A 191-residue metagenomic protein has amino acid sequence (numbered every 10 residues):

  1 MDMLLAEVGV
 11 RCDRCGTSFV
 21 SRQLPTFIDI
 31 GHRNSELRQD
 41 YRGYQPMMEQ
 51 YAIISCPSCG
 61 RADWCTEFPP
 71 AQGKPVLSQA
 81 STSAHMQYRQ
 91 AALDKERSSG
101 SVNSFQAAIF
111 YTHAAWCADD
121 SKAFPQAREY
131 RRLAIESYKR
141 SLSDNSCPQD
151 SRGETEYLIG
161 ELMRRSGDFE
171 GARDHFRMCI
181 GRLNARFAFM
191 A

Functional and structural regions predicted by a protein language model:
M1-L77: N-terminal cysteine/histidine-rich coordination modules
F27, A71, G171-D174, A191: Structured alpha-helical bundle/scaffold domains in large eukaryotic membrane-trafficking regulators
Q72-K122, R132, E136, D150-R165: Amphipathic alpha-helical repeat scaffolds of TPR domains
L93-R97, I135-S143, M178-R182: Amphipathic alpha-helical segments of tetratricopeptide repeats
S141-S151, G181-A191: Boundary/linker segments of alpha-helical solenoid repeat arrays
F169-F187: TPR/TPR-like (Sel1-like) alpha-helical repeat modules
